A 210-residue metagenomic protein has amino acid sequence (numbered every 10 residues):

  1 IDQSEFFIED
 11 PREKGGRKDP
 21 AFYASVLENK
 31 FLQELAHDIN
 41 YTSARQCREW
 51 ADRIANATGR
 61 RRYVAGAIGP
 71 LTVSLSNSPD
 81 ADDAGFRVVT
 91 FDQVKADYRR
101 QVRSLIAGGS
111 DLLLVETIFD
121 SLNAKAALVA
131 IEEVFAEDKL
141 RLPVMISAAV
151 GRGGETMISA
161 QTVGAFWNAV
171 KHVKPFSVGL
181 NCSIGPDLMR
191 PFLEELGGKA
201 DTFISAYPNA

Functional and structural regions predicted by a protein language model:
I1-A210: Domain-level signal for soluble alpha/beta catalytic cores
